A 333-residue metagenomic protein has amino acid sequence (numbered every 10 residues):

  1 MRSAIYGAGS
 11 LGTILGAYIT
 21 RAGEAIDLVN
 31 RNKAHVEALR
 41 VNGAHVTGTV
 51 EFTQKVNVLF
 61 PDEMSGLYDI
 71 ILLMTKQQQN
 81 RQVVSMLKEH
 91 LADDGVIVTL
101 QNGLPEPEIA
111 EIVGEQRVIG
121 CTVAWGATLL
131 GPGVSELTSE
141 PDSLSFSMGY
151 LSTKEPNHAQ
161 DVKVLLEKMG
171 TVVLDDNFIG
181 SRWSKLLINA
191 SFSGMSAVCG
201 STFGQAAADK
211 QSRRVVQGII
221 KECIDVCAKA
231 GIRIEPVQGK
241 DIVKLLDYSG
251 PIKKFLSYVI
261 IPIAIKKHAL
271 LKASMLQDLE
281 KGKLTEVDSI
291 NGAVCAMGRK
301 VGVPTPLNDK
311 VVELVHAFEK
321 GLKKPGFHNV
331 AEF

Functional and structural regions predicted by a protein language model:
M1-E51: NAD(P)+-binding Rossmann beta1-loop-alpha1 motif at the extreme N-terminus of oxidoreductases
I5, V29, L73, T99-L100 (+2 more regions): Active-site-adjacent beta-strand anchor residues
A34-A38, E106-E108, P156-N157: Short, charged/polar "capping" segments at the starts of alpha-helices and the immediately preceding loops
E51-E136: Rossmann-like NAD(P)(H) cofactor-binding subdomain of soluble oxidoreductases
E89-H90, I112-R117, V134-K240: Internal alpha-helical scaffold of NAD(P)-dependent oxidoreductase catalytic cores
L104, T122-A127, S152, F178-R182 (+3 more regions): Glycine-rich beta-alpha junction loops
Q217-F333: NAD(P)-dependent Rossmann-like dehydrogenase/reductase catalytic/cofactor-binding core
